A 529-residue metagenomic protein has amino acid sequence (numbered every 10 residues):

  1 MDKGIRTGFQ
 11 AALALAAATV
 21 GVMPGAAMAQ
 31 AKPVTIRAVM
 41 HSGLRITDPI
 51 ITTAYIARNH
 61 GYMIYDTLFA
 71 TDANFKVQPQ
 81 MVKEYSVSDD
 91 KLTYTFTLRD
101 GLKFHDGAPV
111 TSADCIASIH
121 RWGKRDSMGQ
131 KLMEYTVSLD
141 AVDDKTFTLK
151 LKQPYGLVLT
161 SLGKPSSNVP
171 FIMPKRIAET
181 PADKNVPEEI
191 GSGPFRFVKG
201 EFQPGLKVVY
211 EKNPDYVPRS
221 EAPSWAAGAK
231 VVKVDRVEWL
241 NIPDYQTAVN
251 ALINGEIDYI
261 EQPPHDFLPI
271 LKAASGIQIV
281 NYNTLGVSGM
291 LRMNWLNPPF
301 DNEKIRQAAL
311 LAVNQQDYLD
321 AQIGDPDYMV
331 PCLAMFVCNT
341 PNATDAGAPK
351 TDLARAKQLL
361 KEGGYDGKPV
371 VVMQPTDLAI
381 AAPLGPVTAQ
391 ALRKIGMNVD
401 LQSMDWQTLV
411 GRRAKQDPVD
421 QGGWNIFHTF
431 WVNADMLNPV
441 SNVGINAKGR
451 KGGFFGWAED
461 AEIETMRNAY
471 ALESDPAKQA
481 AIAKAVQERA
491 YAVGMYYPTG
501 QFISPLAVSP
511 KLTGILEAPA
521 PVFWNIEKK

Functional and structural regions predicted by a protein language model:
Q30-A31, T97, K131-Q203: Surface-exposed binding/hinge segments that line and control ligand-binding clefts or catalytic entry sites
V39-D89, H120, I190: N-terminal lobe/hinge region of extracytoplasmic solute-binding protein
D48, L296, F300-N339, P383-L384 (+1 more regions): Periplasmic-binding protein-like
K83-M128, V142, T146-K150, A251 (+1 more regions): Aromatic- and charge-enriched surface segment that lines or borders ligand/interaction sites
D90, H105, K150-P170, I190-D244 (+2 more regions): Aromatic-rich, solvent-exposed beta-strand/loop patch
F195, P326-E362, T376-P383: Structural transition elements
F202, L506-K529: Long beta-strand-rich cores associated with HINT superfamily self-processing modules
D400-G411, V440-P510: Extracytoplasmic/peripheral linker and loop segments enriched in polar/acidic and small residues with frequent Thr/Pro
